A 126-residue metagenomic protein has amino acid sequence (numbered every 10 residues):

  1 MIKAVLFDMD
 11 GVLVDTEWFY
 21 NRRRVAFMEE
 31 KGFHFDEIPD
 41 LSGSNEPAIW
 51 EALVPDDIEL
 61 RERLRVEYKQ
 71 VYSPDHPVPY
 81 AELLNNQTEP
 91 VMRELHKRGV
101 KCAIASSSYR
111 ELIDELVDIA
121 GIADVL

Functional and structural regions predicted by a protein language model:
I2-P90, E94-R98, E111, A123: N-terminal helical cap/lid subdomain that shapes the substrate entry/recognition surface in HAD-like hydrolases
L13, A103-I104: Short catalytic-loop micro-motif centered on adjacent basic/acidic residues
A103, Y109-L126: Substrate-recognition "cap/lid" segment bordering the active-site pocket of phosphatases
